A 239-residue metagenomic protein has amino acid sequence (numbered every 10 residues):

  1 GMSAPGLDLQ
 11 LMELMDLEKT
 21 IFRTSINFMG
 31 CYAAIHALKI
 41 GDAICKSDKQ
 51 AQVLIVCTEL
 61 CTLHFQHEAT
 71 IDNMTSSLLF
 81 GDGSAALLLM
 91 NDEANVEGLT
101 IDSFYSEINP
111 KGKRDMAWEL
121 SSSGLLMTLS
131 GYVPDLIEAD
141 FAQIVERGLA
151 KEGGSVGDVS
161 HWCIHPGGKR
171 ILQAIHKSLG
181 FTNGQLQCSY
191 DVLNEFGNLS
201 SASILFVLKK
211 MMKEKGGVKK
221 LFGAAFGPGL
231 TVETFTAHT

Functional and structural regions predicted by a protein language model:
G1, E13, T20, S25-K46 (+4 more regions): Claisen-condensing/thiolase-fold acyl-transfer catalytic domains that form or cleave C-C bonds in fatty acid
M2-L17, I55-Q66, R114-M116, L172-L186: Acidic-glycine-rich active-site phosphate/pyrophosphate-binding loop
L7, A33, A37-G41, K49 (+2 more regions): Internal, well-ordered alpha-helical segments in soluble enzyme and binding-protein domains
K19-F22, S47-V53, M74-T75, G83-S84 (+3 more regions): Short coil/turn connectors at secondary-structure junctions
L54-V56, L87-L89, C163, F222-A224: Structural motif
T58, S106, N194: Residues that form or immediately flank small-molecule/cofactor binding pockets and catalytic motifs
C61, F65-A139, Q143-R147, F226-G229 (+1 more regions): Condensing-enzyme catalytic core mediating Claisen C-C bond formation in acyl metabolism
L149-V156: Surface-exposed helix-capping loop/turn segments at secondary-structure junctions
